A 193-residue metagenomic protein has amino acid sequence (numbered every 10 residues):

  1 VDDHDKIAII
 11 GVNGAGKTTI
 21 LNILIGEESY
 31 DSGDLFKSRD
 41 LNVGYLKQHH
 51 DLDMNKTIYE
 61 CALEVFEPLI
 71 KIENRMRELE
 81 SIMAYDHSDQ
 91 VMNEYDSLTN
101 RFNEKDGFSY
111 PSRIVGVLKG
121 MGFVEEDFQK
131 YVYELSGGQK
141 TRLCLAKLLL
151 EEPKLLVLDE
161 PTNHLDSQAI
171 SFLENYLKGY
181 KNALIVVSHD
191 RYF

Functional and structural regions predicted by a protein language model:
V1-F193: ABC ATP-binding cassette signature C-motif
